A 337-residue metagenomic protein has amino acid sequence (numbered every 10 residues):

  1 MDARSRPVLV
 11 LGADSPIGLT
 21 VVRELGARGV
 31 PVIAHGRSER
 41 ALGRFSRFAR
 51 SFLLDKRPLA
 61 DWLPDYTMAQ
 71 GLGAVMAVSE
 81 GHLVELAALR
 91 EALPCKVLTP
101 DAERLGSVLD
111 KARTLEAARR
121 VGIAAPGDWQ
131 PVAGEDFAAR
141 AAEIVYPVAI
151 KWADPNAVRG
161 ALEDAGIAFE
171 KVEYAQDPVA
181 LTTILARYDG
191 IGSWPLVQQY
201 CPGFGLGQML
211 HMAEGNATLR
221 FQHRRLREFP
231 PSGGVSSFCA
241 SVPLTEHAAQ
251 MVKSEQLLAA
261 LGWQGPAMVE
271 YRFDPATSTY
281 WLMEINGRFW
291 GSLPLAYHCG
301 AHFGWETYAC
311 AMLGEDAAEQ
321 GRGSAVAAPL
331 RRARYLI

Functional and structural regions predicted by a protein language model:
M1-D101, E135-A138: ATP-binding N-terminal substructure of ATP-dependent carboxylate-amine bond-forming enzymes
L105-P195, E214-N216: Active-site nucleotide/adenylate-binding loops and adjacent lid/helix of ATP-dependent enzymes
A157-V158, R227-P230, V235-S237, N286-G300: Glycine-rich phosphate/pyrophosphate-binding beta-alpha loops
A175-P231, L244-V252, R272-F273, Y280-W281: Phosphate-binding site of ATP-dependent enzymes
L196-V197, Q264-V269, A317-V326: Flexible, glycine/charged-enriched surface loops at secondary-structure junctions
Q208, A259-P294: Conserved metal-phosphate-binding beta-hairpin within the catalytic cores of diverse ATP-dependent phosphoryl-transfer
C299-A309: C-terminal, active-site-flanking charged/polar segments
A309-I337: Peripheral (often C-terminal) accessory segments that flank ATP-dependent C-N-forming ligase machineries
